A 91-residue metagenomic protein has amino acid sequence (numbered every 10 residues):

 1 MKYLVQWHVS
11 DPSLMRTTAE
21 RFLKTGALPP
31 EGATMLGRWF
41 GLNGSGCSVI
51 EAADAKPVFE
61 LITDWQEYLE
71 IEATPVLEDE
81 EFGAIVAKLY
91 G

Functional and structural regions predicted by a protein language model:
M1-G91: Conserved, structured core segments of small domains
